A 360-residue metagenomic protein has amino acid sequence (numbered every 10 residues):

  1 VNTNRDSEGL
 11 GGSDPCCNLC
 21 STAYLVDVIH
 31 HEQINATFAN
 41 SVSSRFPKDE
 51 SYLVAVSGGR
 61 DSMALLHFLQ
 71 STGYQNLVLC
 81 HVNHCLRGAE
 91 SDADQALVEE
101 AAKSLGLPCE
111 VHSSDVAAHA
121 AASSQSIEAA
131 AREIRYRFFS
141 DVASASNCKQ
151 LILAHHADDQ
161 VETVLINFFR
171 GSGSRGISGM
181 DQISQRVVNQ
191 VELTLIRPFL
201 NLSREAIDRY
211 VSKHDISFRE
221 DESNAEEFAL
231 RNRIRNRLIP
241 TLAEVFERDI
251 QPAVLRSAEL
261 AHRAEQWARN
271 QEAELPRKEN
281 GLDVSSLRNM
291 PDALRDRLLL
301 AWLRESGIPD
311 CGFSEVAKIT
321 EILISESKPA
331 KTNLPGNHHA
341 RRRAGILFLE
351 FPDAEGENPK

Functional and structural regions predicted by a protein language model:
N2-L10, D14-S62, V78-H84, S114-V116 (+7 more regions): AMP-forming adenylation/ATP pyrophosphatase catalytic core
Y24-R237: Core alpha/beta nucleotide-donor-binding catalytic domains of modification enzymes
S124, E128, Q251, F313-V316: Short, structured helix-loop boundary elements
A143-A157, P252-R269: Electropositive, surface-exposed helix/loop patches at the edges of structured domains that serve as adaptable
S146-C148, V245, D310: Surface-exposed helix-capping loop/turn segments at secondary-structure junctions
T241-A253: Inter-helical turn/loop segments and adjacent helix faces that build the functional surface of alpha-helical bundle
